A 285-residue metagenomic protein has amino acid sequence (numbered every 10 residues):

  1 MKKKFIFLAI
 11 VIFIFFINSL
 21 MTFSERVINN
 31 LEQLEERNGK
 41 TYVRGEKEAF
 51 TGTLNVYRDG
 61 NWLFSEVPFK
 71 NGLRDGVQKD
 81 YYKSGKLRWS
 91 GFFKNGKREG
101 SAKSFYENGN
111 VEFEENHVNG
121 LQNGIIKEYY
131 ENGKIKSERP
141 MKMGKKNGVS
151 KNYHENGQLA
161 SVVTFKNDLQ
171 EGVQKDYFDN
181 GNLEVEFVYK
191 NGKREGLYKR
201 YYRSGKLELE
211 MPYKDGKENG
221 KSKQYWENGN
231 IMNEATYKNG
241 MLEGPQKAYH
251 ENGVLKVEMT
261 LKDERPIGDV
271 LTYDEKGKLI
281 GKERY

Functional and structural regions predicted by a protein language model:
M1-A9: Bacterial N-terminal signal peptides that target proteins for export
F5, F15-Y285: Glycine/tyrosine- and acidic-biased, solvent-exposed loop/turn segments at the edges of beta-strands
V11-F13: Core hydrophobic alpha-helical transmembrane segments of single-pass membrane proteins
